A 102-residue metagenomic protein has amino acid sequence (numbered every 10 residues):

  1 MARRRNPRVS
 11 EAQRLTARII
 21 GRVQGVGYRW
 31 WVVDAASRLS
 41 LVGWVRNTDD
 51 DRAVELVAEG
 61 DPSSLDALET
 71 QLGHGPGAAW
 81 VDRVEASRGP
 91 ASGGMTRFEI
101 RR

Functional and structural regions predicted by a protein language model:
M1-R102: Intrinsically disordered, low-complexity, mixed-charge
